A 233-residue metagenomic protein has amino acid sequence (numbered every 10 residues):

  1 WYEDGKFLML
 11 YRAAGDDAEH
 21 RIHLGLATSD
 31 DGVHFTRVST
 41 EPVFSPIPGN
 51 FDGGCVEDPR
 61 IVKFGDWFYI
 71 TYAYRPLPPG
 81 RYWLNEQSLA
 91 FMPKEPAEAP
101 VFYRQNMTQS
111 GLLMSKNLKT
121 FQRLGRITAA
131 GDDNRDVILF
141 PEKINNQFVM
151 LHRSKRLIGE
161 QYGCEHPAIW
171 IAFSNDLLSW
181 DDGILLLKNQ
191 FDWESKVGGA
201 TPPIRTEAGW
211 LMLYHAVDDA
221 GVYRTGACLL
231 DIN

Functional and structural regions predicted by a protein language model:
W1-G54, K63-I138, E142-S195, I204-N233: Beta-rich carbohydrate-recognition and catalytic domains
R60: Conserved active-site neighborhood of enzyme catalytic/cofactor-binding cores
